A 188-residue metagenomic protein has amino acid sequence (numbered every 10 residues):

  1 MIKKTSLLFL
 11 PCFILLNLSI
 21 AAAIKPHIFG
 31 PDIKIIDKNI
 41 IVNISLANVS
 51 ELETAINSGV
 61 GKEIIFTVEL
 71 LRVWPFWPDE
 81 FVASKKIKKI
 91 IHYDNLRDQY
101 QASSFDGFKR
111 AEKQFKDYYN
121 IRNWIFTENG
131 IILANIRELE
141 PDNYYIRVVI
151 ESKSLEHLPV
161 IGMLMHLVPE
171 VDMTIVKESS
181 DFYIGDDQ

Functional and structural regions predicted by a protein language model:
M1-F9: Bacterial N-terminal signal peptides that target proteins for export
L8-N17: Bacterial N-terminal signal peptides
A21-P75, D186-Q188: N-terminal onset of structured domains
G30-I33, P78, A134-R137: Beta-strand-rich interaction surfaces with strong enrichment in secreted/lumenal proteins
K38-I40, D98-Y100, Y144: Hydrophobic residues embedded in beta-strands of well-ordered beta-sheets
I41-N48, D117-E138: A beta-strand/beta-hairpin structural motif
L52-I121: Structured domain cores in non-transmembrane regions
N135-Q188: Glycine-rich, aromatic-bearing surface loops/beta-hairpins
